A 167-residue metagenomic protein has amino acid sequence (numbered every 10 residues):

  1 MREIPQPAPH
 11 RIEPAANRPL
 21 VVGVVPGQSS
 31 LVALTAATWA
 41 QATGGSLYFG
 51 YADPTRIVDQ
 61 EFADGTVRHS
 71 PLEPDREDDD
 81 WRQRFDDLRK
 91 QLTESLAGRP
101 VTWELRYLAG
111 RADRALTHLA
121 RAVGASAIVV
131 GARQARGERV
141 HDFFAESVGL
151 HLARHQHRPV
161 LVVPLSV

Functional and structural regions predicted by a protein language model:
M1-A16, E94-I128, V167: Structural beta-alpha unit
R11-E73, H155: Small/aliphatic-rich secondary-structure junction motif
A37, K90, L150: Active-site phosphate/pyrophosphate- and oxyanion-stabilizing loops and adjacent acidic/basic residues in soluble
Y48-G50, E104-L108, L161-V163: General small-molecule cofactor/ligand-binding pocket signal
D64-R68, A122-G124, S147: Short, hinge-like loop/turn segments at secondary-structure boundaries
H69-D87, E138: A short acidic, glycine-rich active-site loop that binds or catalyzes chemistry on phosphate/adenosine moieties
A127-R154: Glycine-rich, Arg-bearing micro-motifs that act as flexible, cationic patches
A153-V167: Short, flexible loop segments at boundaries between secondary-structure elements
